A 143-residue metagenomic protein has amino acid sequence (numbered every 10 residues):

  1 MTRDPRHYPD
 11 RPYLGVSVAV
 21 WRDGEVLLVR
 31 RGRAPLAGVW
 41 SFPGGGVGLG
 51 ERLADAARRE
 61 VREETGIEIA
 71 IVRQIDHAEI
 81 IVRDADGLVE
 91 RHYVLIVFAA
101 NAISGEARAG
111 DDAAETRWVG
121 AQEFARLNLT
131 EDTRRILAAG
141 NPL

Functional and structural regions predicted by a protein language model:
M1-S17, L88: Acidic, metal-coordinating catalytic segment for phosphate/diphosphate chemistry, firing primarily on the Nudix
L14-V16, G24, V94-I96, A114: Change "...and in nucleic-acid phosphodiester-cleaving endonucleases..." to "...and in nucleic-acid processing enzymes
V18, Q74, F98-A100: A structural signal for short, well-ordered beta-strand segments
V20, L28, A100-A102, W118: Conserved hydrophobic "DFG−1" position in protein kinase catalytic cores
E25-E63, I67: Conserved Nudix-box catalytic region and its N-terminal flanking loop in Nudix hydrolases and closely related
E68-H77: A short coil-to-beta-strand element that immediately follows conserved catalytic motifs
A78-E106: Active-site-adjacent beta-strand/loop module that shapes the phosphate/pyrophosphate-binding cleft
A99, R108-A139: NUDIX/MutT-family hydrolases
